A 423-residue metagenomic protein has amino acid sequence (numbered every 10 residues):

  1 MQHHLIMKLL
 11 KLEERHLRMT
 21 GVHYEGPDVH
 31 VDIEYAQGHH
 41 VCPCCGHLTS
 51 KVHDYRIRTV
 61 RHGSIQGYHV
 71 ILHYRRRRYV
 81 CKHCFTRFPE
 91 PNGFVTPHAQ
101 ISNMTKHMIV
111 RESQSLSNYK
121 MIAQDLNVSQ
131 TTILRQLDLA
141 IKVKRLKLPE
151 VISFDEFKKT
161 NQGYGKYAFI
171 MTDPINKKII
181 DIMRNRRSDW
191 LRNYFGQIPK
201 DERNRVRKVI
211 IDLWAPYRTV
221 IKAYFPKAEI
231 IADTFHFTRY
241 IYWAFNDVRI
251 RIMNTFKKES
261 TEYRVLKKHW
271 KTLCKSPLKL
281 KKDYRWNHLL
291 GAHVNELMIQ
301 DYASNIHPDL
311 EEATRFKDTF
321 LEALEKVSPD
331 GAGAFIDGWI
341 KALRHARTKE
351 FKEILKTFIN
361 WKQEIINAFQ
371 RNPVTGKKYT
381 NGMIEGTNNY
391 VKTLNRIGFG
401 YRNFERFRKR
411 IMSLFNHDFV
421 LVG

Functional and structural regions predicted by a protein language model:
M1-T86: Short, conserved DNA-binding cores of transcription-related domains
Y35, H39, C44, K51 (+8 more regions): Acidic/histidine-rich catalytic cores and adjacent linkers of DNA breakage/strand-transfer/modification proteins
G46, Y55, T59-G163, N204-V206 (+1 more regions): Short, positively charged, Gly/Tyr-enriched micro-motifs that form contact patches at catalytic or ligand/partner
F94-T96, A228-E229, I252-K257: Short, polar/flexible loop-turn hinges at active-site or ligand-entry regions and domain interfaces
H98-H107, D181, H345, K352-E353: Acidic, glycine-enriched active-site microenvironments
Q100, I180-E202, K208: Active-site beta-loop-alpha junctions of metal-dependent nucleic acid enzymes, especially the RNase H-like/DDE
G165-K177: Acidic, metal-ligating active-site segments
F237-K258: Short alpha-helix plus adjacent loop in nuclease-associated cores
